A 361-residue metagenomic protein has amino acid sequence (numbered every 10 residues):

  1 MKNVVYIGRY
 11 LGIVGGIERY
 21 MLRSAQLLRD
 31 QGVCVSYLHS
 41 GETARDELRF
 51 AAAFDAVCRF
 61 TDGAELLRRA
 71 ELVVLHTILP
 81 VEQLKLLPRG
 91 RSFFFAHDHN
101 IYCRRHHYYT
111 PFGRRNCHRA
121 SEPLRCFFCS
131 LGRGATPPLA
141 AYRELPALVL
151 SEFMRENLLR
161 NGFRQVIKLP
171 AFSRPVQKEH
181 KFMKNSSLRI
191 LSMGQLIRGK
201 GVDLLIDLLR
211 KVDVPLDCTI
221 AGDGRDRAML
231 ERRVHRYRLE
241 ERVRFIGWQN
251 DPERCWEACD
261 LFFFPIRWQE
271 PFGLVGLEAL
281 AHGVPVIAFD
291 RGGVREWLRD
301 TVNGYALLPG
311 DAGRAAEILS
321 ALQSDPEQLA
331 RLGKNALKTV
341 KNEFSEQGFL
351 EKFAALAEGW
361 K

Functional and structural regions predicted by a protein language model:
E18-R23, L188, S192-K211, R225-E231: A conserved mid-protein helix/loop that constitutes part of the nucleotide-sugar donor-binding site
A96-P137: Acceptor-binding helix/loop patch of EC 2.4 sugar-transfer enzymes, predominantly nucleotide-sugar-dependent
F127-Q165, P175: A short, active-site helix/loop in glycosyltransferases that binds the activated sugar's phosphate group
D226, E240-Q249, C255, A306: Active-site donor-binding acidic/aromatic loop of nucleotide-activated sugar and phosphosugar transferases involved
R242, A321, Q328-A355: A short, well-ordered alpha-helix in the C-terminal region of glycosyltransferases
F262-F264: A short hydrophobic beta-strand element within the catalytic core of glycosyltransferases that build diverse glycans
P285-A288: Short hydrophobic beta-strand element within catalytic cores of glycosyltransferases and related nucleotide-activated
D300-T301, Y305-A312, A321-P326: Conserved acidic donor-binding segment of nucleotide-sugar-dependent glycosyltransferases
